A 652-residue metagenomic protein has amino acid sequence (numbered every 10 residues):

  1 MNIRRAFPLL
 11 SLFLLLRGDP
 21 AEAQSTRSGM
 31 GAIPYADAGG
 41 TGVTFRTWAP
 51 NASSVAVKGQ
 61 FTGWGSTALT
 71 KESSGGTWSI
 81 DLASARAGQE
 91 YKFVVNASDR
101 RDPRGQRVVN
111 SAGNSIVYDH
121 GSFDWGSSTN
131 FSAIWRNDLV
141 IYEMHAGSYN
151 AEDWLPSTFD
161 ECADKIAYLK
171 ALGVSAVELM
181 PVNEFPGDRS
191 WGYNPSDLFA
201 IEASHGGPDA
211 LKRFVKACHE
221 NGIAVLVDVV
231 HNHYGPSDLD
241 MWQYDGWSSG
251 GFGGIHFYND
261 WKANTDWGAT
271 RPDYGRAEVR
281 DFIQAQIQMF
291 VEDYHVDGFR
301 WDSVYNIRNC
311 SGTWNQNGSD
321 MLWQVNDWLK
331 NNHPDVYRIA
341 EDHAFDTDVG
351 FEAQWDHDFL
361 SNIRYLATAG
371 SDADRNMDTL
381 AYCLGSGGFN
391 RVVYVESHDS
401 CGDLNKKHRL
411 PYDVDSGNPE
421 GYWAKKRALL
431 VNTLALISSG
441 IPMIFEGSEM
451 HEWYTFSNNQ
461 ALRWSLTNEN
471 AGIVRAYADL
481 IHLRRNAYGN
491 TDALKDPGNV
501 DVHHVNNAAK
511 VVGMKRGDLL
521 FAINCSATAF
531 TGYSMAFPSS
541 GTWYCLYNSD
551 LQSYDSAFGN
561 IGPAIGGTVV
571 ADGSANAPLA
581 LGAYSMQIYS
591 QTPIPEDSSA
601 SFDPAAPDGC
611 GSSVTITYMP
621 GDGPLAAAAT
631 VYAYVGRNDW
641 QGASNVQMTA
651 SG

Functional and structural regions predicted by a protein language model:
P8-R17: Bacterial N-terminal signal peptides
L15, A21-T44, A49, W64-E143 (+5 more regions): The feature marks proteins involved in alpha-glucan
T41, F45-W48, V55-G59, S526-T542 (+2 more regions): Surface-exposed beta-strand/loop patches in extracellular or lumenal glycoproteins
T47, M144, L169, L179 (+10 more regions): Conserved, mostly hydrophobic/aromatic
V108-D119, H295, S311, Q316-S457 (+3 more regions): Conserved alpha/beta catalytic core and glycan-binding cleft of carbohydrate-active enzymes
V109-A112, S128-R136, H145-G298, S303-H333: Substrate-binding/active-site clefts of carbohydrate-active enzymes
V140-M144, V177, V225-V227, F299 (+3 more regions): Hydrophobic faces of well-ordered beta-strands that scaffold small-molecule active sites in alpha/beta enzyme cores
S540, L581-M586: Tight coil/turn sites that cap or link beta-strands
